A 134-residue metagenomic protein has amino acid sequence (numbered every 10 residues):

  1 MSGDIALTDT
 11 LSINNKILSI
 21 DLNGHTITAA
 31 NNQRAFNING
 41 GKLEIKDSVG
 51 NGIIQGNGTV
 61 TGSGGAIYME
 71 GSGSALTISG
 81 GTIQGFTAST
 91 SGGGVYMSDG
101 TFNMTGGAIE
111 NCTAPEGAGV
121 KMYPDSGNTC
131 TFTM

Functional and structural regions predicted by a protein language model:
S2-D4: Cytosol-facing boundaries of transmembrane alpha helices in integral membrane proteins
A6-S19, I27-D47, Q55-L76, T90 (+2 more regions): Extracellular beta-strand-rich solenoid/capping regions of secreted or surface-exposed proteins that bind or remodel
L22-H25, E44-G56, A75-T87, T101-T113 (+1 more regions): Right-handed parallel beta-helix
G117: Acidic, glycine-rich calcium-binding repeat modules characteristic of RTX/beta-roll and related beta-solenoid repeat
